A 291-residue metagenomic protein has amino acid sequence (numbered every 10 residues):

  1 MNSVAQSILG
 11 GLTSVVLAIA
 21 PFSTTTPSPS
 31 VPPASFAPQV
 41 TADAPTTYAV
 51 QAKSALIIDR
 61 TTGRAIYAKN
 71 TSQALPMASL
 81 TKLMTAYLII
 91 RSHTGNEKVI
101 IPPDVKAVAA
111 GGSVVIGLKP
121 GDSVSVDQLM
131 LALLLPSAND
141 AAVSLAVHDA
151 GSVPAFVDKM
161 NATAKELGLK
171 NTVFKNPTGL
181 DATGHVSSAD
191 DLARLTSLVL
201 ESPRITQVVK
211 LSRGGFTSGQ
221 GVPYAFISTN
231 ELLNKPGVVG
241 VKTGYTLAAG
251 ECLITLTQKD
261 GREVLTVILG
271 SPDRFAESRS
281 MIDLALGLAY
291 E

Functional and structural regions predicted by a protein language model:
M1-S3, S7-G10, L169-V173, D181-E291: Domain-terminus/edge residues, biased toward the C-terminal soluble/receptor-binding domains of extracytoplasmic
M1-T25: Sec-dependent N-terminal signal peptides of Gram-positive bacterial secreted proteins and lipoproteins
A18, S23-D190, S197-P203, K259: Active-site-adjacent loops and short helices of periplasmic peptidoglycan-processing enzymes
